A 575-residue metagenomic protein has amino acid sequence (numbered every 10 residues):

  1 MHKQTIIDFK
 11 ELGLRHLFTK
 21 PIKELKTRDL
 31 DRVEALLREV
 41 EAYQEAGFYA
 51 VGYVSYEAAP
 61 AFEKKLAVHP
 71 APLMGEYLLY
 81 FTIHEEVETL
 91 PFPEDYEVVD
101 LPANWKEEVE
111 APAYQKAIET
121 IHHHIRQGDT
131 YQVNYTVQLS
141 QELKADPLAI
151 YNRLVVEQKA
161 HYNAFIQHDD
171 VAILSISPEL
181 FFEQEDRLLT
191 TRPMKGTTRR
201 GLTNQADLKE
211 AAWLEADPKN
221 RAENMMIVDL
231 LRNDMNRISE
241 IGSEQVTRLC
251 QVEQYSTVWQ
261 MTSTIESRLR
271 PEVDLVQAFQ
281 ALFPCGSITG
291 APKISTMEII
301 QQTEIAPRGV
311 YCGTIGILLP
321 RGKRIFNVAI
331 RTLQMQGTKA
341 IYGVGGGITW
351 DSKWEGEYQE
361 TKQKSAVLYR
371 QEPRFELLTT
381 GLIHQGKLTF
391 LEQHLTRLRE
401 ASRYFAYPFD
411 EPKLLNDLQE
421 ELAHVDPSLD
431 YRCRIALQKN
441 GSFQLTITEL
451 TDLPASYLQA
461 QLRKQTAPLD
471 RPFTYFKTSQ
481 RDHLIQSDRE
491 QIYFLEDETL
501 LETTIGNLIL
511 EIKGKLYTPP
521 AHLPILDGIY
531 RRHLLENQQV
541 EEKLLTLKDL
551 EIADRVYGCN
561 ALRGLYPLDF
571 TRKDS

Functional and structural regions predicted by a protein language model:
M1-T380, H384-Q385, E392, I492-E496: Extended alpha-helical targeting/anchoring segments, especially N-terminal organellar/secretory targeting helices
M261, V328, G337, V344 (+3 more regions): Helix-start/capping segments and mature chain N-termini
